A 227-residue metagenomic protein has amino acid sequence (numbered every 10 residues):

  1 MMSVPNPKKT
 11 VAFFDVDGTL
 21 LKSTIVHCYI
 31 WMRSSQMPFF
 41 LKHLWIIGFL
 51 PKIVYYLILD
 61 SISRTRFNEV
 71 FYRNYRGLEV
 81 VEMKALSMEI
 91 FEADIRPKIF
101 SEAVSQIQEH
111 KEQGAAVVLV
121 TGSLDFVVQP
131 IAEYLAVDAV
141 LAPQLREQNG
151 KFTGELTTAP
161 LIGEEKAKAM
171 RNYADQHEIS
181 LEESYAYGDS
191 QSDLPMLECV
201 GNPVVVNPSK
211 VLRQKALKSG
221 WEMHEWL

Functional and structural regions predicted by a protein language model:
M2-K9, A85, E92-L227: C-terminal cap/substrate-recognition subdomain and adjoining C-terminal extension of metal-dependent phosphatase-like
M2-L59: Active-site neighborhood of HAD-like aspartate-dependent phosphohydrolases
V26-H27, N68, A167: A general structural signal for well-ordered alpha-helical segments in protein cores
K52-E69, N149-F152, M170: N-terminal-biased segments
I58-I62, V80-V81, S101-E102, A116: Conserved alpha/beta cores of soluble small-molecule-handling proteins
I62, L78, E165-K168: Generic recognition of short, well-ordered alpha-helical interface segments
R66-S101: Metal-dependent phosphoesterase signature
